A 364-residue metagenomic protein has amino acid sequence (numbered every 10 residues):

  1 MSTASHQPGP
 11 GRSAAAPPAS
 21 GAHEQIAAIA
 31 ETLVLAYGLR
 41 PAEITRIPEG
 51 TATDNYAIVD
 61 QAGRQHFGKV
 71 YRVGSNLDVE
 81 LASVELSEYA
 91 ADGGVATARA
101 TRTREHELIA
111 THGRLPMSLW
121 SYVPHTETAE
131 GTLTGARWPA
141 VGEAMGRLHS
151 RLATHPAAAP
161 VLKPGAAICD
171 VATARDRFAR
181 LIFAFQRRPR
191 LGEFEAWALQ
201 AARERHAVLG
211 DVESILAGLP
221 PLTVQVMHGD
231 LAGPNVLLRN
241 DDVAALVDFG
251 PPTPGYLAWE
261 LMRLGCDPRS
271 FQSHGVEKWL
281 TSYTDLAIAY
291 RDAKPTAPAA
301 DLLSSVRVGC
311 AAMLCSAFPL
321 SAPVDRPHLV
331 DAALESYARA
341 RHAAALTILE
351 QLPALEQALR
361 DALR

Functional and structural regions predicted by a protein language model:
S2-I44: Juxta-kinase regulatory segment immediately upstream of eukaryotic protein kinase catalytic domains
T3-H6, A14, R180, A184 (+1 more regions): ATP/Mg2+ or Mg2+-diphosphate-binding catalytic cores that bind nucleotide phosphates or diphosphates via glycine-rich
Q25-T32, A157, A179-H228, L355-A358: An alpha-helical support segment within catalytic cores of ATP-dependent transferases
Y37-Q61: ATP-binding glycine-rich phosphate-binding loop
T51-D60, F67-G68, A100, E213-W259: Active-site acidic catalytic loop and adjacent metal/ATP-binding pocket of ATP-dependent phosphoryl transfer enzymes
Q61-P160: ATP-binding pocket architecture of kinase catalytic cores
G131-L199, V224: A cross-family kinase active-site recognition segment
A258-T296, G309-L329: Active-site activation/catalytic loop segments of kinase-like enzymes and analogous catalytic loops in related
